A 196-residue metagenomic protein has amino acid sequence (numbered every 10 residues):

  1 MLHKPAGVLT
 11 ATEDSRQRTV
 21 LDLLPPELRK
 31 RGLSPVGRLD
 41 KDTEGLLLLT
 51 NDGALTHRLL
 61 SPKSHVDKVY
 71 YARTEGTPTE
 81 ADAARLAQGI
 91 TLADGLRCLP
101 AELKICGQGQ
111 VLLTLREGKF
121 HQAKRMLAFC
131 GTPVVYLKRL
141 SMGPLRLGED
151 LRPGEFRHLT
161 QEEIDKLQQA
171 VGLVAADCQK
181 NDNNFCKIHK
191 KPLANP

Functional and structural regions predicted by a protein language model:
M1-P196: Basic, flexible Lys/Arg- and Gly-enriched helix-loop patches that mediate nucleic-acid binding at interfaces with rRNA
